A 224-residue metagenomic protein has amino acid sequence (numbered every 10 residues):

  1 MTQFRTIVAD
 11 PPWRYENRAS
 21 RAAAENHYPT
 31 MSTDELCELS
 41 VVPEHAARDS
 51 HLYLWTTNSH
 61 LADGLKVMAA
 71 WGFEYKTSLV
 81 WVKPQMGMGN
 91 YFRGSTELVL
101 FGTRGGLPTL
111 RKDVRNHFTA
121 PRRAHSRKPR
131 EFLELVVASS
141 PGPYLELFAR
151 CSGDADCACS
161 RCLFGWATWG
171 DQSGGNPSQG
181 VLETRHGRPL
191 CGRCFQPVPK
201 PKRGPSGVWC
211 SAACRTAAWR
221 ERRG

Functional and structural regions predicted by a protein language model:
M1-T184: Class I S-adenosyl-L-methionine-dependent methyltransferase catalytic core
E183-G224: BZIP DNA-binding basic region
